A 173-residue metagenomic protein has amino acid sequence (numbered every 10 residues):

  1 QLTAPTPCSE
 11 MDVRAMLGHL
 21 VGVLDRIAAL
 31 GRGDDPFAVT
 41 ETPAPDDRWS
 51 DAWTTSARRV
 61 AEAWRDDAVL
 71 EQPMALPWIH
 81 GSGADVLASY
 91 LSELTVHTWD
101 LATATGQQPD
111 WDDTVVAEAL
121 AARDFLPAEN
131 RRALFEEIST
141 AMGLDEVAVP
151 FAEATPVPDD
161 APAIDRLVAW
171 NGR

Functional and structural regions predicted by a protein language model:
Q1-S9, A29-A61, R65-R173: Structured surface interface patches that mediate subunit assembly and partner/cofactor docking
R14-R32: Alpha-helical bundle segments that constitute or directly flank the non-heme di-iron/ferroxidase center
